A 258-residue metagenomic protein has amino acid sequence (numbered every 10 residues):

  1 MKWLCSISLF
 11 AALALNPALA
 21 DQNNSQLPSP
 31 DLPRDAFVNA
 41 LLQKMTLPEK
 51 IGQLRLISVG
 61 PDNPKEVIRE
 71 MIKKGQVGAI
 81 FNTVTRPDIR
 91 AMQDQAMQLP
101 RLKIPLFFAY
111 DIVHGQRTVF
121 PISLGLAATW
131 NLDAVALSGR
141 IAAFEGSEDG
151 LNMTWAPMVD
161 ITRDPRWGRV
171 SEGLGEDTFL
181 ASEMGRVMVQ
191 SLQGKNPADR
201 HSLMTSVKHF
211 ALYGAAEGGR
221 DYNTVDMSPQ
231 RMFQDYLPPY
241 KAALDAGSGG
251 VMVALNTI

Functional and structural regions predicted by a protein language model:
C5-N16: Bacterial N-terminal signal peptides
L19-I258: Glycoside hydrolase catalytic-domain context in secreted enzymes
